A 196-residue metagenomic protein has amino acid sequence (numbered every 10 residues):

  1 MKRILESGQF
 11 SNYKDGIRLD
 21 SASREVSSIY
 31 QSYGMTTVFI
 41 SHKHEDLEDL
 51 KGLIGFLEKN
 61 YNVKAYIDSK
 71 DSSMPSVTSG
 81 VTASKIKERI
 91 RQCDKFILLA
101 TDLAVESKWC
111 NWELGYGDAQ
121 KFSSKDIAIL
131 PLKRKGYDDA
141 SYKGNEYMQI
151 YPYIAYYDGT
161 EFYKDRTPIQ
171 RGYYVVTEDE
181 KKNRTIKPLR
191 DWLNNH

Functional and structural regions predicted by a protein language model:
M1-S32, R134-H196: C-terminal interaction surface of TIR/SEFIR-family domains
S27-I67: Short, contiguous, helix-prone interaction/anchoring segments in small proteins
I40, I97-L99: Hydrophobic beta-strand scaffold positions of dinucleotide-using enzymes
K59-I86: Conserved BB-loop
D71-S73, D102-L103, I129-D138: Short beta-alpha junction loops
C93: An anion/phosphate-binding loop that grips the pyrophosphate of nucleotide cofactors and donors
D102-Q120: Conserved TIR/SEFIR loop-to-helix hotspot centered on a Trp-containing motif with a nearby acidic residue
Y116-I127, K133: Arginine/glycine-rich "motif VI" loop of SF2 helicases in the C-terminal RecA-like domain
